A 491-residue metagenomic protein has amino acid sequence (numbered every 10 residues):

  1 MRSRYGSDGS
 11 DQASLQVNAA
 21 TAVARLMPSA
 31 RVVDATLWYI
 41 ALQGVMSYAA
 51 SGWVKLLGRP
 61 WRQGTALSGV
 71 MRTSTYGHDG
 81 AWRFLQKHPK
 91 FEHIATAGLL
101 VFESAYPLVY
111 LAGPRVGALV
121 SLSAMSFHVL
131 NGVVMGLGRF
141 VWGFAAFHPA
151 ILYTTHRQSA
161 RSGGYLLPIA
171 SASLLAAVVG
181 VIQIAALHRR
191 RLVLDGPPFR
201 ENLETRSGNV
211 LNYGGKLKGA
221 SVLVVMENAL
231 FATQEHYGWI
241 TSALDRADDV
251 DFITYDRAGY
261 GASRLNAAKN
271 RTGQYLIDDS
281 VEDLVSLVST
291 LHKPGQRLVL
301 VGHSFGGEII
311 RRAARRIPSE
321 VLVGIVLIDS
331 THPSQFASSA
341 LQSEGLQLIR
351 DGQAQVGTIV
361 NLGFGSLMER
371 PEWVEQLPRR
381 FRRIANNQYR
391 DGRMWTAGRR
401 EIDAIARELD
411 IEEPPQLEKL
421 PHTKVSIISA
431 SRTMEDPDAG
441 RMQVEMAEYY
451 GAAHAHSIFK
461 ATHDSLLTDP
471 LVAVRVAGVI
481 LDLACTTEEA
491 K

Functional and structural regions predicted by a protein language model:
G44-V45, A49-F102: Membrane-interfacial catalytic/cofactor-binding modules of polytopic membrane enzymes
R206-K216: A short loop-to-beta-strand scaffold at the N-terminal edge of the catalytic core in hydrolase folds
K216-R264: Conserved HGGG/HGGXW glycine-rich cap/lid loop of the alpha/beta-hydrolase fold
R257-V301, I317: Active-site loop/oxyanion-hole signature of alpha/beta-hydrolase fold enzymes
G295-S339: Conserved hydrolase catalytic core segment
I325-I359: Flexible "cap/lid" loop of the alpha/beta hydrolase fold
N386-Y449, S457: Conserved serine/cysteine hydrolase catalytic core
E448-K491: Catalytic active-site module of serine/aspartate enzymes centered on a nucleophile-bearing elbow/loop
